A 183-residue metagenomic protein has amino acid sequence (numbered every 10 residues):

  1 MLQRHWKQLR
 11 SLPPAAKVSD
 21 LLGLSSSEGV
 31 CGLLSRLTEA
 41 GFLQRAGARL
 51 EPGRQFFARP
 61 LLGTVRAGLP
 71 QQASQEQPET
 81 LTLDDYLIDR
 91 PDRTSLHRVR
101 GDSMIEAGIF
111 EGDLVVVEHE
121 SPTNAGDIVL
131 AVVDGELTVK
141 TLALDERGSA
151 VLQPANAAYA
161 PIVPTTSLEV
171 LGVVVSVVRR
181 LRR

Functional and structural regions predicted by a protein language model:
M1-P13: Short helix->loop/beta-hairpin flanking segments within DNA-binding domains
K17-G23, E28-F110, A125, L137 (+3 more regions): Short, positionally conserved secondary-structure boundary motifs
M104-A107, E118-P122, T165: Short, surface-exposed secondary-structure edge patches
V116-V117, L130: Hydrophobic beta-strand signal
A150-A155: Short, solvent-exposed secondary-structure boundary/capping segments
N156-P161, L168: Flexible, small-/acidic-enriched active-site or ligand-binding loops
